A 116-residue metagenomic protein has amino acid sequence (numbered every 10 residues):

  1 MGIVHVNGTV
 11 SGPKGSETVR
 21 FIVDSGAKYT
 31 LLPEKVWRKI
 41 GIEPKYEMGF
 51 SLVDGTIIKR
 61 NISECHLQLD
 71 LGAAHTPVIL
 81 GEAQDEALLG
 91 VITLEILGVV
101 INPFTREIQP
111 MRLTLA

Functional and structural regions predicted by a protein language model:
M1-A116: Pepsin/retropepsin-fold aspartyl endopeptidases
